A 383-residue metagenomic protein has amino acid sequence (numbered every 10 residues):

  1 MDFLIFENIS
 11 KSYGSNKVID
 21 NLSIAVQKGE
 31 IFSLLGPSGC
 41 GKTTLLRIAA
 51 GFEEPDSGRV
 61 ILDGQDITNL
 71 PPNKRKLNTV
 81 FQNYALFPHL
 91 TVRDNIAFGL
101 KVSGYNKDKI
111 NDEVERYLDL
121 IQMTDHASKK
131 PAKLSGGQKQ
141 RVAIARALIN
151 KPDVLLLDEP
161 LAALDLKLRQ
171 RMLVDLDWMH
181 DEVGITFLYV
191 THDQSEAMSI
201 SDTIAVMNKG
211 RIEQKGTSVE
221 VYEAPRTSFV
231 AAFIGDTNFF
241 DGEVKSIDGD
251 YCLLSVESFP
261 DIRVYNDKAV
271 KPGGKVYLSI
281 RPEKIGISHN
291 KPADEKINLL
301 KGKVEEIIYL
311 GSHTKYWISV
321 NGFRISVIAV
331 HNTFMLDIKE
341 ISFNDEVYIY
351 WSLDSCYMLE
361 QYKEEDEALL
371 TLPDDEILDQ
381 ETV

Functional and structural regions predicted by a protein language model:
I31, P72-A232: ABC ATPase nucleotide-binding domains
L35-P37: The feature captures the beta-strand-to-loop junction immediately N-terminal to the Walker
A50: Helix-to-loop junction immediately C-terminal to a conserved catalytic motif
D56-R59, K109, K209, D241: Conserved coupling/switch loops of ABC nucleotide-binding domains, chiefly the family-specific signature
G58-D66: Conserved ABC transporter NBD signature motif
I247-V383: Non-catalytic connector elements of ABC transporters
